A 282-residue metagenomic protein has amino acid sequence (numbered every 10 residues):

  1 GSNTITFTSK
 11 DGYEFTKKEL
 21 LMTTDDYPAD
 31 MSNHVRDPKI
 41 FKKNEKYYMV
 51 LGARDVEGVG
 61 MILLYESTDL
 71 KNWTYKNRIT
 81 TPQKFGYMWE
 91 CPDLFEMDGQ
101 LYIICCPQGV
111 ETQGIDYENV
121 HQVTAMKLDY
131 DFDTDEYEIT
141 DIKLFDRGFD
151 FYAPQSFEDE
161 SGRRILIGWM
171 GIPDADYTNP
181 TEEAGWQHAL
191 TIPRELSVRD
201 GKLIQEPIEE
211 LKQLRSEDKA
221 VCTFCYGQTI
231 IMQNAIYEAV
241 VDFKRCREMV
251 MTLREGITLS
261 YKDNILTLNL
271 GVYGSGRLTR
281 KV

Functional and structural regions predicted by a protein language model:
S2-D11, I62-L70, E118-D133, E183-V198: Beta-propeller blade signature
G12-K42, N72-D93, T134-A153, K212: Surface loop/turn signatures of beta-propeller and other carbohydrate-active proteins
E45, G52-I62: Conserved, charged catalytic cores of large soluble enzymes
K46-M49, Q100-I103, G162-L166: Entry beta-strands of beta-propeller and related beta-repeat scaffolds
L51-A53, C105-P107, G168-M170, P207: Recurrent small/Gly-Pro-centered beta-turn motifs in extracellular repeat architectures
R54-G58, Q108-T112, P173-D174: Short glycine/acidic-enriched loop and turn motifs that connect beta-strands
Y65-E66, N77-E96, L101-M126, D141-I142: Aromatic- and carboxylate-enriched substrate-binding clefts and catalytic-loop regions of carbohydrate-active enzymes
K127-V282: Beta-rich accessory regions
